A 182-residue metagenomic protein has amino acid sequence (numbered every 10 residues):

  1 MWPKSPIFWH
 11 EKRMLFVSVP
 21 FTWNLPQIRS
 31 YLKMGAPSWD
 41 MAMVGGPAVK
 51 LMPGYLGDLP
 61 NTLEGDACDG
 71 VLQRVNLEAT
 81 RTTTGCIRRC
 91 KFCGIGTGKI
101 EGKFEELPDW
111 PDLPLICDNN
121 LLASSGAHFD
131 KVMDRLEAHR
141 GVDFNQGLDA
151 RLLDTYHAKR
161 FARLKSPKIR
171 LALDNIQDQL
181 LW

Functional and structural regions predicted by a protein language model:
M1-E78: Glycine-rich beta-alpha loop elements in corrinoid/cobalamin-binding modules across cobalamin-dependent enzymes
M14-T22, G94-W182: Core AdoMet radical
N24-P26, K50-G54, R89, K99-E101 (+1 more regions): Short catalytic/ligand-binding loop motif for oxyanion handling, primarily in non-cytosolic enzymes, centered on
G46, G85, L171: Active-site glycine-centered loops adjacent to acidic/histidine catalytic or metal-binding residues that shape
A67-K99, P111-D118, L122: N-terminal pre-triad scaffold of radical SAM enzymes
